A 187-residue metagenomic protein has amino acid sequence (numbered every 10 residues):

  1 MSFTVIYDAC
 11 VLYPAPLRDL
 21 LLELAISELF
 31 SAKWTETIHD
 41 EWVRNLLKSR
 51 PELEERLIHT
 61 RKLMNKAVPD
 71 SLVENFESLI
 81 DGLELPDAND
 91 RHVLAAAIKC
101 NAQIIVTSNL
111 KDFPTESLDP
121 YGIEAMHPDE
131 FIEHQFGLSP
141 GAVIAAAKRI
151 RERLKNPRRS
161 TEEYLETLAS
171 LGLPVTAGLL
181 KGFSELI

Functional and structural regions predicted by a protein language model:
M1-D19: Metal-dependent nucleic-acid phosphoesterase active-site entry motif
A15-S49: PIN/NYN-family metal-dependent endoribonuclease catalytic core
L29, P69-D70, G122: A generic structural signal for alpha->beta connector loops
E36, E77, H127-D129: Residues at the C-termini of beta-strands that transition into short coil/loop
E52-I80: A charged nuclease-like catalytic/ligand-binding cleft shared by nucleic-acid processing domains
P69-I104, L138-P140, R158, L171-I187: Active-site neighborhoods of divalent-metal-dependent phosphate/nucleic-acid chemistry enzymes
D90-E124: Acidic, metal-binding active-site segment of PIN/NYN-like and related structure-specific nucleases
K111-I187: Acidic, PIN/NYN-like endoribonuclease modules and their adjacent C-terminal/linker elements
